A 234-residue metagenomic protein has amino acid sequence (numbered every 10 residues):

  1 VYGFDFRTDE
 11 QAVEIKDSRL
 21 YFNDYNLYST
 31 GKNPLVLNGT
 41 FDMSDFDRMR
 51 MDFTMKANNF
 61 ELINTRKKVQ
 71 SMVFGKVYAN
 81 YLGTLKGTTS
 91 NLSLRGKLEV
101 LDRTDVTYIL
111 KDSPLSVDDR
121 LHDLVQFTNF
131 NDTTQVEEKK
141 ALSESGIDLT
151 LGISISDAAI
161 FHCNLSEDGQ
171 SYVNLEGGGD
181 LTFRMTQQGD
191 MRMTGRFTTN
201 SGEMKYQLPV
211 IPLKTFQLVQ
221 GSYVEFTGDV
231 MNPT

Functional and structural regions predicted by a protein language model:
Y2-T234: Strand-loop-strand
